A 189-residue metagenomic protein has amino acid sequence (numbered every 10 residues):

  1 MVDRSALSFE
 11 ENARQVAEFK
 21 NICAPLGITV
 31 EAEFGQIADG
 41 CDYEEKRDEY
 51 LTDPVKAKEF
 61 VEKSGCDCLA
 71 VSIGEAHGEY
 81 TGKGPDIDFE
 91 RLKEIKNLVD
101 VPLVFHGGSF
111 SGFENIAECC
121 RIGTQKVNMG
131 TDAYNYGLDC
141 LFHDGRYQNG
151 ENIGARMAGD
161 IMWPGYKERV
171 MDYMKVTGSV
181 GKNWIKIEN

Functional and structural regions predicted by a protein language model:
V2-V101, F113-T124, M129, F142-H143 (+2 more regions): Alpha/beta enzyme core
F105-G107: Thr-Gly-centered strand-to-loop micro-motif
S109-N115, A133-G137: Small/polar glycine-rich anion-binding or flexible loop at a beta-alpha turn
G123-R156: A hydrophobic, small-residue-rich beta->alpha segment in the mid-to-C-terminal subdomain of diverse proteins
D144-N189: Extended, intrinsically disordered, low-complexity segments
